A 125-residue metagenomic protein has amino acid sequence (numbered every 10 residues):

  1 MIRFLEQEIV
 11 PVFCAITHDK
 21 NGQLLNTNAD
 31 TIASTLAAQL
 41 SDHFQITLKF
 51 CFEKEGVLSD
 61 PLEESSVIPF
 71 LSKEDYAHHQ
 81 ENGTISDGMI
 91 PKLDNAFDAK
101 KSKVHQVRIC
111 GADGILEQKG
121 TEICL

Functional and structural regions predicted by a protein language model:
M1-L125: C-terminal catalytic "cap/lid" subdomain
